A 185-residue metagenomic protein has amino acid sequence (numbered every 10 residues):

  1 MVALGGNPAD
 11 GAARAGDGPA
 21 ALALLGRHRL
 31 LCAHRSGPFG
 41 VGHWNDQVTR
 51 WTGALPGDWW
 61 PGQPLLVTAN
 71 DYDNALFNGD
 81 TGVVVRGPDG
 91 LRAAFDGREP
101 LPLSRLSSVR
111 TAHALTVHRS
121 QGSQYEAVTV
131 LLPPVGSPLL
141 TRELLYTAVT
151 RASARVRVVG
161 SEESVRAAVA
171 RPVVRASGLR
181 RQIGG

Functional and structural regions predicted by a protein language model:
M1-L76, V85-G87: Conserved helicase motor core of P-loop NTPases
V67, D80-G185: C-terminal accessory regions
